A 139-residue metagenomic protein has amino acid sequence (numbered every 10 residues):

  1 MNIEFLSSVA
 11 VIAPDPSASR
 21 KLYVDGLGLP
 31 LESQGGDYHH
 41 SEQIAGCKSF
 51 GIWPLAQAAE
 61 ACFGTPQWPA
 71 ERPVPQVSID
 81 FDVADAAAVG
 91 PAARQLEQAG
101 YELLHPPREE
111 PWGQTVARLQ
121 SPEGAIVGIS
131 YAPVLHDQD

Functional and structural regions predicted by a protein language model:
M1-R20, Q76-F81, A132-D139: N-terminal beta-strand motif that seeds the catalytic metal site of vicinal oxygen chelate
N2, A93-D139: Vicinal oxygen chelate
A10-A59: Core segments of cupin and vicinal oxygen chelate
S17, K21, D25, A87-Q98: Replace "anionic and nucleotidyl ligands
H39, S49, D80, L104 (+1 more regions): Short hydrophobic/aromatic beta-strand element in the GNAT-like acyltransferase core that lines or flanks the acyl-donor
A45-C47, R72-Q76: Short connector loops at helix/strand junctions that flank enzyme active sites, especially segments positioning acidic
L55-A70: Short, flexible, mixed-charge acidic loops at enzyme active sites
P75-A93: Mid-chain, well-packed structural core segment of small domains
